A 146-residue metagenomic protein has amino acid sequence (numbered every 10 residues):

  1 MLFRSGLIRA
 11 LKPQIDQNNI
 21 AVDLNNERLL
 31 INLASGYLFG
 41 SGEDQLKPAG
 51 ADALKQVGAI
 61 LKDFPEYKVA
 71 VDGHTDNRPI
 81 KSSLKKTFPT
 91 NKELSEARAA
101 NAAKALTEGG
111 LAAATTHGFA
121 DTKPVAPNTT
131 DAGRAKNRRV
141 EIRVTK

Functional and structural regions predicted by a protein language model:
R9-T75: Domain-scale macromolecular recognition modules
L38-A51, H74-K146: Periplasmic OmpA-like peptidoglycan-binding domain that tethers envelope proteins to the cell wall
